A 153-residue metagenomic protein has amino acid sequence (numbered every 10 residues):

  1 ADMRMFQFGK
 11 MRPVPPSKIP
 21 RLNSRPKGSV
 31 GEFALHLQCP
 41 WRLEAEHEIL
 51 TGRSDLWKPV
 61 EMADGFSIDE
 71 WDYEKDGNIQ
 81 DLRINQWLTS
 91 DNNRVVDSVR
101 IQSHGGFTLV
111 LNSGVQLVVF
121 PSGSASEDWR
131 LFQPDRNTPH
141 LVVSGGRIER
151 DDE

Functional and structural regions predicted by a protein language model:
A1-E153: Surface-exposed, interaction-prone regions used to assemble/regulate multi-protein complexes
